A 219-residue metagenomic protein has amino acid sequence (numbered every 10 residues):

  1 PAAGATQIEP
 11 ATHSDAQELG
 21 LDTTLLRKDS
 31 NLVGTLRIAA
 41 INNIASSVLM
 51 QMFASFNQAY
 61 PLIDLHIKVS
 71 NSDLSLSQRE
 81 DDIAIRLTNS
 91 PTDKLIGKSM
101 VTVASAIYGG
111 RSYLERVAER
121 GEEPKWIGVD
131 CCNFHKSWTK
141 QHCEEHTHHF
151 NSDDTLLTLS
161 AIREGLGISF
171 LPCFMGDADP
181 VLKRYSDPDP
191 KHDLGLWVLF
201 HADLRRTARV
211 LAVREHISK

Functional and structural regions predicted by a protein language model:
P1-R27: Alpha-helical "hinge/linker" immediately C-terminal to small N-terminal DNA-binding modules
A11, N42, M175, F200-D203: Short loop or secondary-structure boundary microenvironments that flank and position key functional residues
N31, S47-M52, A104, E119-E123: All-alpha effector-binding/dimerization core of bacterial HTH-type transcriptional repressors
V33-T92: Central regulatory/effector-binding core of bacterial HTH transcription factors
R37-A39, A84, I127, S169 (+1 more regions): Short, well-ordered beta-strand segments
Q78, S90-W197: C-terminal regulatory
P188-K219: A late-sequence structural motif
